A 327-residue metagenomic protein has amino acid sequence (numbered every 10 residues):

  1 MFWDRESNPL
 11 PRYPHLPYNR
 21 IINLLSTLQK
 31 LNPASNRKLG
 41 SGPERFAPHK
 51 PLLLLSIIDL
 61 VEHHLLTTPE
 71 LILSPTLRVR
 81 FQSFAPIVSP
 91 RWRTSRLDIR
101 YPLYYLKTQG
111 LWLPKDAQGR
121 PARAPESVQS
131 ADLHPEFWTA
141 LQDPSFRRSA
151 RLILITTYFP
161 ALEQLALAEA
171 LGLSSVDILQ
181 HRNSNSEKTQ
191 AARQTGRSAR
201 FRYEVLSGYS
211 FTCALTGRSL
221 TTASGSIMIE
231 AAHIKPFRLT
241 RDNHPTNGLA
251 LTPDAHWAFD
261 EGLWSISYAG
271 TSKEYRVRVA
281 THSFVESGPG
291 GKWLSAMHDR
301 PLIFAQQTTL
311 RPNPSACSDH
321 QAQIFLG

Functional and structural regions predicted by a protein language model:
E6, P11-Y18: Short, positively charged and aromatic/hydrophobic N-terminal segments
L16, G196, R200, G208 (+2 more regions): A detector for short metal-coordination/catalytic motifs
I21-Q180: Short helix-coil boundary/hinge micro-motifs
S56-D59, E204, D254: Residue-level signal for well-ordered alpha-helical scaffold segments within enzymatic catalytic domains
L154-S219, I234-T246: Short, charged surface segments at domain edges that flank catalytic/cofactor-binding sites
